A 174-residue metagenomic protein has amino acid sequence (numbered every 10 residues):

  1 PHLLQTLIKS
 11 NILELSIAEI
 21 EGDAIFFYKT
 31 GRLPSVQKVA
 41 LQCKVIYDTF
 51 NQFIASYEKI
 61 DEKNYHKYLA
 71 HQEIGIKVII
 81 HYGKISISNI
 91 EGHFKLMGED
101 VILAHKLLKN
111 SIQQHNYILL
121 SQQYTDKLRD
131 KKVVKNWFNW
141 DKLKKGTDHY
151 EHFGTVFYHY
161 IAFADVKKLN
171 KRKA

Functional and structural regions predicted by a protein language model:
P1-L41, V45: Catalytic NTP-binding/metal-coordinating core of nucleotidyl cyclase/transferase enzymes
H2-L3, L41-Q52, I102, K106: Long, highly charged amphipathic alpha-helices
S10-E21, F50-V78: Catalytic core regions of nucleotide second-messenger enzymes
K29-S35, I79-F94: Catalytic strand-loop-helix junctions within cyclic-nucleotide turnover domains
N64-S86, L119-L128: A short beta-strand-loop-alpha-helix capping motif that often carries His-Thr
G92-L103, K135-N136: Short, surface-exposed, charged loop/turn segments at secondary-structure junctions
D100-N110, T125: Short, charged, amphipathic alpha-helix that recurs within catalytic cores of restriction-modification and other
Q113-A174: Intrinsically disordered, glycine/charged-rich C-terminal tails and inter-domain linkers that flank nucleotidyl cyclase
